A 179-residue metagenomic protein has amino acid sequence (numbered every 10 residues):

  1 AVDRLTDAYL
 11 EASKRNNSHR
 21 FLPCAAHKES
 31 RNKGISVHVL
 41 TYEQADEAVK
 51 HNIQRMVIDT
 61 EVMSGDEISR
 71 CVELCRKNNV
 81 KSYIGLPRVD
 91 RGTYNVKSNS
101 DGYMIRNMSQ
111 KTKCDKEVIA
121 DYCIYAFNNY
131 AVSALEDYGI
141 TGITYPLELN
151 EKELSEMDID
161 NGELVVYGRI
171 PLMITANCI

Functional and structural regions predicted by a protein language model:
V2-I179: Active-site pocket-lining/capping segments in soluble small-molecule metabolic enzymes
